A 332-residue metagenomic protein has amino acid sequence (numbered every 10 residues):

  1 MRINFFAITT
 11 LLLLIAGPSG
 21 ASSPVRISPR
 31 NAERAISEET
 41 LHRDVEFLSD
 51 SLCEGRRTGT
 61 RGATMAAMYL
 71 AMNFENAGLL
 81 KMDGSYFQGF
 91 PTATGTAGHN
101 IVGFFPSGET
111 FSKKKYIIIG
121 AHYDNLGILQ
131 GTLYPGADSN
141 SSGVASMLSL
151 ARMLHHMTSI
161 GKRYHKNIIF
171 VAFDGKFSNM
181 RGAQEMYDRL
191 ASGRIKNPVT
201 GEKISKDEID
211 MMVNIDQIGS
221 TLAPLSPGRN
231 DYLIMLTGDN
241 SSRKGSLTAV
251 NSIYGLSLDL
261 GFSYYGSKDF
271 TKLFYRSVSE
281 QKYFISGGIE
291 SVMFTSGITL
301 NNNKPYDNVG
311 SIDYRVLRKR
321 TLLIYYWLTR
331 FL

Functional and structural regions predicted by a protein language model:
I27-A35, L52-R61, G89-P91, Q130-N140 (+4 more regions): Second-shell loop/turn segments in exported
S28, T295, T299-L332: His/Asp/Glu-rich mid-to-C-terminal helical/loop segments that flank catalytic regions of hydrolases
I36, T40-R43, F47, R61-N76 (+8 more regions): Extracytoplasmic/secreted proteins, especially bacterial periplasmic and envelope-associated proteins
E46-S49, N100-F104, Y116-G120, I169-A172 (+4 more regions): Structural recognition of the beta-strand scaffold that forms the well-ordered cores of secreted hydrolase catalytic
L48, F74, P91-Q130: Acidic/His- and Gly-rich active-site-bordering loop/insert found across diverse amide/peptide-bond hydrolases
R56-P106: A non-catalytic alpha/beta surface segment that caps or lines the substrate-entry region of metallo-dependent hydrolase
G103, I119-G120, D124-M180, I324: Alpha-helical metal-binding/catalytic segments enriched in His/Glu/Asp
F173-G287, S291: Metal-dependent peptidase/peptidase-like ectodomains
